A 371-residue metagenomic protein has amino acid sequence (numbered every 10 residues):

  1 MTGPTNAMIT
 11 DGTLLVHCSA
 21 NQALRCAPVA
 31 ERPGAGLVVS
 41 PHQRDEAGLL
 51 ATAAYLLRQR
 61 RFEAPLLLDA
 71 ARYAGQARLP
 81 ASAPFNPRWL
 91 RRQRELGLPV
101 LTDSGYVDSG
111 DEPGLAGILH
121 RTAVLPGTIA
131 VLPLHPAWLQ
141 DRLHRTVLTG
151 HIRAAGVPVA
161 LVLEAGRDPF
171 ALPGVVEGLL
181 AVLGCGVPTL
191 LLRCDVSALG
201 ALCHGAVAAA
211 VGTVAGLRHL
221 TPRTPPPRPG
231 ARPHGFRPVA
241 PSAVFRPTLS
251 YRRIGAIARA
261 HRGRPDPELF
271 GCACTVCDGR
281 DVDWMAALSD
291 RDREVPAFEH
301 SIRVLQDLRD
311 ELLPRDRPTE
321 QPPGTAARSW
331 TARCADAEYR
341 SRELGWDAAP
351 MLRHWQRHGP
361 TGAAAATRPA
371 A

Functional and structural regions predicted by a protein language model:
M1-G166: Active-site beta->alpha loop and helix N-cap motifs at the rims of alpha/beta catalytic domains
C18-N21, T189-S197: Glycine-rich beta-to-alpha transition loops that act as phosphate-gripper elements at the mouths of alpha/beta enzyme
L37-S40, A206-L217: Short hydrophobic/aromatic-enriched beta-strand-loop microsegments
L172-V187: Donor nucleotide-activated moiety binding/catalytic core segment of transferases that use nucleotide-activated donors
A201: Conserved, mostly hydrophobic/aromatic
G212-R228: Catalytic or ion-translocation cores adjacent to nucleophile or general acid/base/metal-coordination motifs in diverse
P226-R280: C-terminal amphipathic alpha-helical segment
D266-A371: C-terminal extensions of enzymes
